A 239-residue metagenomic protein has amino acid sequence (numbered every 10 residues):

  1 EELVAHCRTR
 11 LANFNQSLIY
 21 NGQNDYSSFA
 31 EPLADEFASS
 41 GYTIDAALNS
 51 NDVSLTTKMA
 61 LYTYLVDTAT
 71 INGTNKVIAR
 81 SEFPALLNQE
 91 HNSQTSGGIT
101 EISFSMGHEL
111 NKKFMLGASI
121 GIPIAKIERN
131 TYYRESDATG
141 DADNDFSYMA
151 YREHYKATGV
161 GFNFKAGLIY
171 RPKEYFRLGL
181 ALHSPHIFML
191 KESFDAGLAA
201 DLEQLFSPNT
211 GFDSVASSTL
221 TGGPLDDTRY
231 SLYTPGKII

Functional and structural regions predicted by a protein language model:
E1-I239: Outer-membrane beta-barrel porins/channels
